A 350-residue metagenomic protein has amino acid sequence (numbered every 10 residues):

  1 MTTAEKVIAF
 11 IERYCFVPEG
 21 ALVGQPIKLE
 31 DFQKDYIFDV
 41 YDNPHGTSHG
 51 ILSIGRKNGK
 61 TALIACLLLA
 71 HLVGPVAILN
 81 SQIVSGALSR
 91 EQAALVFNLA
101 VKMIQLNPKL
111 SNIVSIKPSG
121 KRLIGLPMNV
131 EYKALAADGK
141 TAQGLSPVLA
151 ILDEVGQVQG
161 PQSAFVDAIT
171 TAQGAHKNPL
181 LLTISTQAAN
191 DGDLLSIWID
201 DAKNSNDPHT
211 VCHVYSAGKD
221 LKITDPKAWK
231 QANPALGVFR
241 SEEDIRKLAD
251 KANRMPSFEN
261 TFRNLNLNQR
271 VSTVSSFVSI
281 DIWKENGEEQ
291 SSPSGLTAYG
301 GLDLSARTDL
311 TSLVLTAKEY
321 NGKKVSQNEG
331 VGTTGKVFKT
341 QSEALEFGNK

Functional and structural regions predicted by a protein language model:
M1-L302: Phosphate/NTP-binding elements of NTP-utilizing enzymes
A65-V73, T308-N321: Acidic, metal-ligating active-site segments
G125-M128, Q159, T316-K350: Nucleic-acid-processing active sites and adjacent nucleic-acid-binding tracks, predominantly divalent metal-dependent
Q143-L145, G160-P161, L310-S312, K324-Q327: Extended hydrophobic-aromatic, low-complexity segments
